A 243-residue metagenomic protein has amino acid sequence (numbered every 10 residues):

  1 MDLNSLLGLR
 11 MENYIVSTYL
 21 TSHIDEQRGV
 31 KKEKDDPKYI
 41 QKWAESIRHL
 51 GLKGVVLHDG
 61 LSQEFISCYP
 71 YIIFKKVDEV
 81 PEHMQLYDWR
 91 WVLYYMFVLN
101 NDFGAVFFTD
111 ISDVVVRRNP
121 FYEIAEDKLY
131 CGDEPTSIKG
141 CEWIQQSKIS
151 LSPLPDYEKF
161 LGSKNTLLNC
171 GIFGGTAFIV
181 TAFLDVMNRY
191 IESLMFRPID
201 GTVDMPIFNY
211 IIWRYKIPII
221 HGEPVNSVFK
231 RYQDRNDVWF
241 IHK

Functional and structural regions predicted by a protein language model:
D2-W89, L93-G104, F178: N-terminal anchoring/stem segment of glycosyltransferases
S17-Y19, V56-G60, T109-I111, G132-D133 (+2 more regions): Short His-Asn-centered micro-motif
I24-D25, Q63-I66, V114-N119, E123-A125 (+3 more regions): Short catalytic/ligand-binding loop motif for oxyanion handling, primarily in non-cytosolic enzymes, centered on
I73-K76, Y130-D133, H221: Structural signal for conserved beta-strand scaffold positions within catalytic alpha/beta enzyme cores
L86-Y95, W143-I149, R235-H242: Short, surface-exposed amphipathic charged segments that create phosphate/polyanion-binding patches used for binding
W91-I144: GT-A fold catalytic core of metal-dependent nucleotide-sugar glycosyltransferases, centered on the diacidic
S147-K164: Short, flexible, basic/aromatic active-site loop/helix in glycosyltransferases
F160-K243: Catalytic core and acceptor-binding pocket of nucleotide-sugar-dependent glycosyltransferases
